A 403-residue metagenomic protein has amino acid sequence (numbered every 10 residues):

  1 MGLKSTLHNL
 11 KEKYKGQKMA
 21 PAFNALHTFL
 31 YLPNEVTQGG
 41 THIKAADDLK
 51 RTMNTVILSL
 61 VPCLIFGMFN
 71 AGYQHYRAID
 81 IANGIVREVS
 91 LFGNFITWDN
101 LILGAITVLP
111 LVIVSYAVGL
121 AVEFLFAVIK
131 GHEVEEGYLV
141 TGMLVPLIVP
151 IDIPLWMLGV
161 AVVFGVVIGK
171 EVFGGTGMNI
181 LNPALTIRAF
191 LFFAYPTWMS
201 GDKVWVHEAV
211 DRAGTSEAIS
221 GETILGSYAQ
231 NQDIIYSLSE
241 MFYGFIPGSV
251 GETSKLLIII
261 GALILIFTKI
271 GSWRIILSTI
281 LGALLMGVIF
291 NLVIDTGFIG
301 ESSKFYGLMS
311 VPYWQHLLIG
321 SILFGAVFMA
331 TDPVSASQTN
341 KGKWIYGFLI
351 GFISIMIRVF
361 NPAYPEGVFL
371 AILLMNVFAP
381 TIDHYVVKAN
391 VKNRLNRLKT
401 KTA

Functional and structural regions predicted by a protein language model:
M1-V112, A403: N-terminal signal-anchor module of multipass membrane proteins
T37-I43, G119-K130, V167-G177, I260-T268 (+1 more regions): C-terminal ends of transmembrane helices
V56-N70, Y116-E123, L147, V163-V166 (+6 more regions): Hydrophobic core segments of alpha-helical transmembrane domains in multi-pass membrane transport and ion-translocation
F92, V112-L125, G142, V162-K170: Central hydrophobic cores of alpha-helical transmembrane segments in multi-pass inner-membrane proteins across all
L101-S115, D152-V160, M241, I246-K255 (+1 more regions): Structural signature of hydrophobic alpha-helical transmembrane segments
G159, I180-L185, W314-S321, K343 (+1 more regions): Loop-to-transmembrane alpha-helix initiation sites
G174-I259: Long hydrophobic alpha-helical segments that form multi-pass transmembrane helix bundles in integral membrane proteins
I276-L281, L285-N340: A beta-strand-loop signature enriched in Asp, Gly, Thr, and Trp that corresponds to the sialidase/neuraminidase Asp-box
